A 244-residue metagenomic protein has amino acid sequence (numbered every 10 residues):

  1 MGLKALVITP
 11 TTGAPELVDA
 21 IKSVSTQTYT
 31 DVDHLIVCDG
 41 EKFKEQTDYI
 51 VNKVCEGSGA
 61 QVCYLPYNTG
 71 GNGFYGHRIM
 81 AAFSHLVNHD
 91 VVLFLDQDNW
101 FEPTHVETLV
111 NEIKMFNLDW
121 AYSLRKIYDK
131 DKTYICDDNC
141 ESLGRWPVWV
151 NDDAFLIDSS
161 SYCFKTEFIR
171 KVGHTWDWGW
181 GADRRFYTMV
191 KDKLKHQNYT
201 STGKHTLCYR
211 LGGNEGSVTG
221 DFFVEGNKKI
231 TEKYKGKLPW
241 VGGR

Functional and structural regions predicted by a protein language model:
K22-D31: Short, acidic, metal-binding catalytic loop of nucleotide-sugar glycosyltransferases
V32-F43, C63-N68: Short beta-strand/loop segment that forms part of the nucleotide-sugar
Q46-V51, C55-L86: Active-site-proximal specificity loops/subdomain of glycosyltransferases
V92: Short aromatic/hydrophobic "clamp" motif used to bind/position activated sugar donors
E107-I135: Conserved donor NDP-sugar-binding/catalytic core segment of glycosyltransferases
K126-T133, S160, T202-K233: Active-site donor/metal-binding and catalytic loop motifs of nucleotide-sugar-dependent glycosylation enzymes
S142-Y162: A recurrent flexible, glycine/aromatic-enriched loop bordering the glycosyltransferase active site that acts as
G179-F186: Acidic donor-binding loop at a coil-to-helix junction in glycosyltransferase catalytic cores that engages
